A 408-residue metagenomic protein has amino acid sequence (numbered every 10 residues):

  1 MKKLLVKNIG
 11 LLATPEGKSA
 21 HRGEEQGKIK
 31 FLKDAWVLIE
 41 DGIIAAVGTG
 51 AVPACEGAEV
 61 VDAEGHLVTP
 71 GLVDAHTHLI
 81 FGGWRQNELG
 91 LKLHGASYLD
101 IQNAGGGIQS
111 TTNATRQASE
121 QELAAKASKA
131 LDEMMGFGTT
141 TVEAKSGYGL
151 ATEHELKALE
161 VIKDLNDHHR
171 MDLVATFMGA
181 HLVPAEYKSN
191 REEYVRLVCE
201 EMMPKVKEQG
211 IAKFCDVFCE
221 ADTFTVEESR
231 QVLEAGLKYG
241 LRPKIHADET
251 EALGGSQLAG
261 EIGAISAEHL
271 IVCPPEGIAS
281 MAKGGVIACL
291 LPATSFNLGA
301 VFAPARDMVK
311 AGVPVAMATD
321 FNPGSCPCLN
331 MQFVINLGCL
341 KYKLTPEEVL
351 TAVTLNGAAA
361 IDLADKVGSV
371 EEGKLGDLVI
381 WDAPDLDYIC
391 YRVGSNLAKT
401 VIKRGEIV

Functional and structural regions predicted by a protein language model:
M1-A54, L386: N-terminal metal-binding scaffold of metallo-dependent hydrolase/deaminase domains
L5, A58-D62, V401: Conserved beta-strand scaffold positions in the cores of enzyme catalytic domains, especially in NTP/NDP-utilizing
I9, V37, G42, G65 (+14 more regions): Divalent metal-coordination and catalytic microenvironments
A63-K126: Metal-associated gating/positioning segment near the N- to mid-region
T111-K126, D132, T140-L253: Metal-coordinating catalytic core of metallo-dependent amide/deamination hydrolases
M135, C199, K207-E208, L237 (+3 more regions): Non-catalytic positions within long, well-ordered alpha-helices that form the structural scaffold/packing of enzyme
R242, A252-S369, W381-D387, V393 (+1 more regions): Active-site-adjacent C-terminal substructures of enzyme catalytic domains
L397-V408: Short peripheral tails and domain-boundary helices/loops at the edges of structured domains
